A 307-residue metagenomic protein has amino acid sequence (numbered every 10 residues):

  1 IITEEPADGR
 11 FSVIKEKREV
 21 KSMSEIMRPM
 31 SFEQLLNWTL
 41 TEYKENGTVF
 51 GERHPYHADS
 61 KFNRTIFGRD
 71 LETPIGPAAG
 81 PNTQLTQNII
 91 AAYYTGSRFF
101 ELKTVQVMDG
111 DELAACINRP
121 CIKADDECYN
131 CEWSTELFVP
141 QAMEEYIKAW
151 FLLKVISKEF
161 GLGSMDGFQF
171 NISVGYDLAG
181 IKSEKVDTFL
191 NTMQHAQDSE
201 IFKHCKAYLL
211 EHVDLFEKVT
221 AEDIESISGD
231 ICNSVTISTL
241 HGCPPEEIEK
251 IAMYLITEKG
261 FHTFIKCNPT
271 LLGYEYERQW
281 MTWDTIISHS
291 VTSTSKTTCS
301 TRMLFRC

Functional and structural regions predicted by a protein language model:
I1, E5-P6, Y43, R64 (+1 more regions): Compositionally biased, low-complexity repeat tracts
T3-P6, R10-R18: Intrinsically disordered, low-complexity segments enriched in serine/proline and basic residues
S22-D59, A79-P81, L85-C307: Active-site entrance/lid segments in N-terminal catalytic domains of soluble metabolic enzymes
Y56-G76: N-terminal amphipathic alpha-helix/helix-capping segment at the start of soluble metabolic enzymes
